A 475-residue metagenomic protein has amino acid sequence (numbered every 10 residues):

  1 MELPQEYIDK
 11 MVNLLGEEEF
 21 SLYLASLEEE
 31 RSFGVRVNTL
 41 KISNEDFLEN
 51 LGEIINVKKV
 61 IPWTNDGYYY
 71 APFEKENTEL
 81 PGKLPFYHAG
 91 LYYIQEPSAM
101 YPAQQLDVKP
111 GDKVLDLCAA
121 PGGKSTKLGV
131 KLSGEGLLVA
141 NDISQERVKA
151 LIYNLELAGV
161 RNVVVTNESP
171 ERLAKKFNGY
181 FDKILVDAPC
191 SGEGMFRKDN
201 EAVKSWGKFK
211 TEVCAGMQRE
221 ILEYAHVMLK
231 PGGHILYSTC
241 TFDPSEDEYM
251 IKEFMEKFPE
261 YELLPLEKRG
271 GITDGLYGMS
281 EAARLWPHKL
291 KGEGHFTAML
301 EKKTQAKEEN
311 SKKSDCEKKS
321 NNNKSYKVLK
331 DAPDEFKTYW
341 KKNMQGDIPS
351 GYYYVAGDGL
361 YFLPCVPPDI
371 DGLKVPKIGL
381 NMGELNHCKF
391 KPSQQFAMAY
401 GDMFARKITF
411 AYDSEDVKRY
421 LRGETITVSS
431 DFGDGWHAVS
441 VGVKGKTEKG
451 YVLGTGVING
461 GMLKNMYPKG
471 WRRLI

Functional and structural regions predicted by a protein language model:
M1-L14, E18-L48, G52-I54, K303-I475: Polybasic, low-complexity RNA-engagement segments
K109-P110, A174-L185: A short acidic, Gly/Pro-enriched loop at the edge of an enzyme's catalytic core that lines a small-molecule cofactor
G111-A120: Conserved class I S-adenosyl-L-methionine
P121-G134: Conserved SAM-binding loop of SAM-dependent methyltransferases across substrates and taxa, primarily the Class I
S133, L229-P231: Helix-to-beta-strand junctions that scaffold the AdoMet/dcAdoMet cofactor pocket in Class I SAM-dependent enzymes
N141-G179: S-adenosyl-L-methionine
E146, D182-E223, C240-E248, R269-G270: Mobile active-site "lid"/loop adjacent to the S-adenosyl-L-methionine
F181, H234-Y237, F242-Y361: Class I S-adenosyl-L-methionine
